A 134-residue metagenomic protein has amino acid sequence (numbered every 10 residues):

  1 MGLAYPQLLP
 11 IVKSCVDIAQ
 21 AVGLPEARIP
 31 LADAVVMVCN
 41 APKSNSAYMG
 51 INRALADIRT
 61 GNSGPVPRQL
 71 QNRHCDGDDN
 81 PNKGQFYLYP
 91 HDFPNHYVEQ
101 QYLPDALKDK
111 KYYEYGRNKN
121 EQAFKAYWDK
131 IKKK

Functional and structural regions predicted by a protein language model:
M1-H96, P104-D105, K111-K134: Terminal-proximal interaction/regulatory segments of ATP-powered molecular machines
